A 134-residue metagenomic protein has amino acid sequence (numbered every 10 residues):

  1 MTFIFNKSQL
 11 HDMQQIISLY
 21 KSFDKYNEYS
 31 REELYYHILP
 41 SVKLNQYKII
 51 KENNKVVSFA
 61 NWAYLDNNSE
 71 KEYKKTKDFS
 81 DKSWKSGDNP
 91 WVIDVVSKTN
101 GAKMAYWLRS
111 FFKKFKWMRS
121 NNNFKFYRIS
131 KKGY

Functional and structural regions predicted by a protein language model:
M1-E33: Short amphipathic alpha-helix that is part of the acyltransferase structural core
M1-F5, A60-W62, F124: Generic structural motif
T2-F3, E52-K55, K131: Asparagine-rich low-complexity intrinsically disordered tracts
Y20, I38-V42, F111-R119: Hydrophobic, Leu/Ile/Phe/Ala-enriched alpha-helical segments that form helix-helix packing faces
K21-N27, L34-I38, L65-K74, K98-T99: Short linear motifs at secondary-structure transitions and domain/linker junctions
R31-Y35, L108-R109: Short amphipathic alpha-helical segment that frequently serves as the phosphate-/nucleotide-binding helix
Y36-E52, S58, A63-S69: A short helix-loop-beta-strand connector motif used in the catalytic cores of GNAT acetyltransferases and, in some
N68-Y134: Acyl-donor binding region in acyl/amide transferases
